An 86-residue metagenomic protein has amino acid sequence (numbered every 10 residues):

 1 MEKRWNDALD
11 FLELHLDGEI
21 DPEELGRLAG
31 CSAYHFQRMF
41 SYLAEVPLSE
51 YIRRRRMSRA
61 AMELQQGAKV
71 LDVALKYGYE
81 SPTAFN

Functional and structural regions predicted by a protein language model:
N6-E23, Y42-Y77: Terminal helix-turn-helix DNA-binding modules in bacterial transcription factors
E24-L28: A generic structural signal for ordered secondary structure
A29-H35, E80-S81: Short coil turns linking two alpha-helices in DNA-binding domains
Y77-N86: Helix-turn-helix/homeodomain-like alpha-helical modules used for DNA recognition and transcription-factor dimerization
